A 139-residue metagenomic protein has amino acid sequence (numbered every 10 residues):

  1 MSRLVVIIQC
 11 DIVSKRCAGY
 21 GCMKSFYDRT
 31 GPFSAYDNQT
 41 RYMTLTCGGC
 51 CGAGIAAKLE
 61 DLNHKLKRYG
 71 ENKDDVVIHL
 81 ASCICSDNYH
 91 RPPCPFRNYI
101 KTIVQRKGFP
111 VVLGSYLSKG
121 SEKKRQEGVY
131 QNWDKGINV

Functional and structural regions predicted by a protein language model:
M1-Y69, Y89-F96, T102, F109-P110 (+3 more regions): Conserved mixed alpha/beta catalytic, RNA-binding, or beta-rich assembly cores of soluble enzyme, regulatory
L4-V6, V76-H79: Structural motif
R68-V76: Phosphate/pyrophosphate-binding loops at sites that engage ATP/ADP/AMP, CoA/4′-phosphopantetheine, polyphosphate
H79-C85, P93-C94: N-terminal glycine-rich "phosphate-gripper" loop used for MgATP/nucleotide binding and carboxylate activation
S82-C85, S115-G120: Short beta-alpha junction loops
